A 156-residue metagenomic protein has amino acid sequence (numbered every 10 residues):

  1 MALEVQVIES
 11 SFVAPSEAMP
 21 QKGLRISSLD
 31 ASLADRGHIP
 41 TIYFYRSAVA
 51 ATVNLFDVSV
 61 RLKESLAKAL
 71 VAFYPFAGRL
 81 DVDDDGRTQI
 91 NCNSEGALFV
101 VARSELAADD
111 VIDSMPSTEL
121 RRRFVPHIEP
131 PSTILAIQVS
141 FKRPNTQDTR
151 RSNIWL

Functional and structural regions predicted by a protein language model:
M1-L156: Non-catalytic N-terminal regions of enzymes
